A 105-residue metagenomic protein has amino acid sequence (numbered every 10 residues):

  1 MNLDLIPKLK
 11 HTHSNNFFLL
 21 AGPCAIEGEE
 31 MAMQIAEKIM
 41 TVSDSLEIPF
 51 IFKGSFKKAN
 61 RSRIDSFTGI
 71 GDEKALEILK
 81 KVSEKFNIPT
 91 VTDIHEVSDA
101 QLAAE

Functional and structural regions predicted by a protein language model:
M1-D4, A21, I51, S62: Residue-level signal for pocket-adjacent positions within structured domains
M1-L19: N-terminal amphipathic alpha-helix/helix-capping segment at the start of soluble metabolic enzymes
D4-P7, A32-P49: Short amphipathic alpha-helices and their capping/turn segments at secondary-structure boundaries
K10-H13, E30, N60, G71: Solvent-exposed, flexible loop/coil residues
S14-F18, L46-F50, E84-T90: Short, well-ordered coil/turn segments that N-cap beta-strands
L19-A25: Short glycine-rich or small-residue beta-strand-to-loop segments that form or flank ligand, phosphate, metal/Fe-S
A25-M40, I70-E77: Glycine-rich anion/phosphate-binding loops
G54-E105: N-terminal active-site wall of soluble small-molecule enzyme domains
